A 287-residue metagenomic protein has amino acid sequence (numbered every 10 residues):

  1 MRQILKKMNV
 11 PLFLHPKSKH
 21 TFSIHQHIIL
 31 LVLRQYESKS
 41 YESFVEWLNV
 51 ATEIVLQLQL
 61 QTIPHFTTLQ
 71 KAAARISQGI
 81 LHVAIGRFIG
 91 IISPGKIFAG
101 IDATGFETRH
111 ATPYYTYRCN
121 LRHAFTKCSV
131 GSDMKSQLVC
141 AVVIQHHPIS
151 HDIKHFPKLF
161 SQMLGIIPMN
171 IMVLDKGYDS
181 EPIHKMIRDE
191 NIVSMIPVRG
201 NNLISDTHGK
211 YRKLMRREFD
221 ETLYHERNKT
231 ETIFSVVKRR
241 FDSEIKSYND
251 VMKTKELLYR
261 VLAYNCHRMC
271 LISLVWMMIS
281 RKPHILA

Functional and structural regions predicted by a protein language model:
M1-Y36: Basic, short loop/linker segments at the boundary and entry of helix-turn-helix/winged-helix-like folds
P16-H25, N120, Y248-L257: Structural motif
K19, Y36, Q70-A72, I76-E190 (+1 more regions): Polybasic low-complexity intrinsically disordered regions
E42-L58: DNA-recognition alpha helix
Q57-I76: Major-groove recognition helix of helix-turn-helix-like DNA-binding domains
K176-F241: Helix-centered, glycine/charged polyanion-binding patches within enzymatic domains that contact phosphate-containing
D220-A287: Basic, amphipathic alpha-helical segments enriched in Lys/Arg and hydrophobic/aromatic residues
